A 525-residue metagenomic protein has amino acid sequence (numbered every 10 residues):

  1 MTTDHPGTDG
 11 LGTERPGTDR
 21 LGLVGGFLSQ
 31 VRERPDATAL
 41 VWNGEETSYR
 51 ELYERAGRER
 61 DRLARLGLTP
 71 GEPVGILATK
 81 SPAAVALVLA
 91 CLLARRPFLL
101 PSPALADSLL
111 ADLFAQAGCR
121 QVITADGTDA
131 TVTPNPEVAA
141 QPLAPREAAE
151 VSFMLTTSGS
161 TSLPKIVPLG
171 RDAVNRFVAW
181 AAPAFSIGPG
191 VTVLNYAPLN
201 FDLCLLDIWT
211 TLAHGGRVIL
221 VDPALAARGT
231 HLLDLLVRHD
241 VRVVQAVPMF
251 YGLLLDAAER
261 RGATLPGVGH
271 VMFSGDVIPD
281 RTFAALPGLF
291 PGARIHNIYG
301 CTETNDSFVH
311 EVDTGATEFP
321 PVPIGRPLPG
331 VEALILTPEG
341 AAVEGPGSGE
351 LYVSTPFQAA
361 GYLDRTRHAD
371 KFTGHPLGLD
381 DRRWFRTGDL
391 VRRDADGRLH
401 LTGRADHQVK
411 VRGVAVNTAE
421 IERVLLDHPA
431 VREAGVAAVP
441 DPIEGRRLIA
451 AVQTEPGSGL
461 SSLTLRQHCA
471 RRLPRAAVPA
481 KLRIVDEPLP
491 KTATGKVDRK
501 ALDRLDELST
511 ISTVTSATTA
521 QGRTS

Functional and structural regions predicted by a protein language model:
M1-Q121, E137-M154, P279, F283 (+3 more regions): AMP-binding/adenylate-forming domain of the ANL superfamily
S48-R50, E150-A179: Conserved AMP-binding A3 loop
P70-P73, T79, P323-T510, G522-T524: Core catalytic subdomain of AMP-forming adenylate-forming
P73, T79-L99, P103-D107, L163 (+4 more regions): A short helix-loop-beta submotif of the ANL/AMP-binding
A78-P82, L99-F114, D126-T128, G216-H239 (+3 more regions): ATP-dependent adenylate-forming carboxylate-activation enzymes
A78-S81, A90, S102, I187 (+2 more regions): Conserved AMP-binding
K165, G170-T192, D202-R242: Conserved AMP-binding/adenylation subdomain of ANL enzymes
G216, Q245, D256-P323, E332 (+1 more regions): Gly/Ser/Thr-rich phosphate-binding loop
